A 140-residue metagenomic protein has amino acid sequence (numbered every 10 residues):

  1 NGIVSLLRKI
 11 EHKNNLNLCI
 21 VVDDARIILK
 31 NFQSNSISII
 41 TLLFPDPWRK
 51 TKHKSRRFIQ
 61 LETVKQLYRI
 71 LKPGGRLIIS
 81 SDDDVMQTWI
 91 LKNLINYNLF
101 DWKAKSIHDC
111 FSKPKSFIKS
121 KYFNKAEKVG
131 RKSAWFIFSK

Functional and structural regions predicted by a protein language model:
G2-L7, Q87: Short alpha-helix immediately C-terminal to the canonical SAM-binding loop
L6-S34, I39: S-adenosyl-L-methionine
R8-K9, I70-P73, I137: Aromatic-rich, lipid-facing transmembrane alpha helices and their immediate juxtamembrane interface loops in integral
C19-I20, I37-L42, N98-S106: Short hydrophobic/aromatic-enriched beta-strand-loop microsegments
S38-F58: A short SAM/SAH-binding and catalytic strip from SAM-dependent methyltransferases
R57-R76: A short glycine-rich, Lys/Arg-flanked "PGG" loop and its adjoining helix->strand segment in the class I
I70-N98: Conserved Class I SAM-dependent methyltransferase catalytic core
K92, Y97-K140: Class I S-adenosyl-L-methionine
